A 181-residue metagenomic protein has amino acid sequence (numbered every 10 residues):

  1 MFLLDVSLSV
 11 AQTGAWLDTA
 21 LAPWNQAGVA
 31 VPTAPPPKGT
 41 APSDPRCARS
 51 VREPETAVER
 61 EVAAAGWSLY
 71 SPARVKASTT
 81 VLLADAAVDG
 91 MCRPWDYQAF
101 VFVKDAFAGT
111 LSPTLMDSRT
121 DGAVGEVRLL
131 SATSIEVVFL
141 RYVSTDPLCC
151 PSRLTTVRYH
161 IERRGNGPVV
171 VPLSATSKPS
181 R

Functional and structural regions predicted by a protein language model:
M1-S7: Bacterial N-terminal signal peptides
A11-R181: Exposed acidic/polar residues on beta-strands and adjacent loops within beta-sheet cores, strongest in beta-propeller
